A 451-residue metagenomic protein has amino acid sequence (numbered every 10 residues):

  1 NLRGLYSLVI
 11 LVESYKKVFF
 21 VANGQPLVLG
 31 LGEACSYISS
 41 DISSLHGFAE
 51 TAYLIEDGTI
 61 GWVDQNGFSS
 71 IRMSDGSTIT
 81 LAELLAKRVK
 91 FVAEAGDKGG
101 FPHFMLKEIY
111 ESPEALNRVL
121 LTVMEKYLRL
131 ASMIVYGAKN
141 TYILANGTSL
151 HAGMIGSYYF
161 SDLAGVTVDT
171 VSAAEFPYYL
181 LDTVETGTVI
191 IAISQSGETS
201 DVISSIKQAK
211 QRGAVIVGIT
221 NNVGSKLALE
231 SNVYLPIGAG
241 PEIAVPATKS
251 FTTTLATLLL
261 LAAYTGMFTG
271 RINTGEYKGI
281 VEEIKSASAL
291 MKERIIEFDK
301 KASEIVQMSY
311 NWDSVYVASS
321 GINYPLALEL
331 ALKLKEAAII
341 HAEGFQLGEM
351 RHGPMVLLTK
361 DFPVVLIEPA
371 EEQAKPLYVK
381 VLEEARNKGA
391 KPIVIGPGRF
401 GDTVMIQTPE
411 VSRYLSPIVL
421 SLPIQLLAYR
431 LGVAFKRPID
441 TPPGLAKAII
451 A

Functional and structural regions predicted by a protein language model:
N1-A22: Catalytic core of PPM/PP2C metal-dependent serine/threonine phosphatase domains
S14-K16, N23-L27, G32-A34, S44-G100 (+2 more regions): A SIS-like phosphosugar-recognition module
V21, I38-D41: Catalytic Cys-His active-site segments of thiol-dependent hydrolases/isopeptidases
